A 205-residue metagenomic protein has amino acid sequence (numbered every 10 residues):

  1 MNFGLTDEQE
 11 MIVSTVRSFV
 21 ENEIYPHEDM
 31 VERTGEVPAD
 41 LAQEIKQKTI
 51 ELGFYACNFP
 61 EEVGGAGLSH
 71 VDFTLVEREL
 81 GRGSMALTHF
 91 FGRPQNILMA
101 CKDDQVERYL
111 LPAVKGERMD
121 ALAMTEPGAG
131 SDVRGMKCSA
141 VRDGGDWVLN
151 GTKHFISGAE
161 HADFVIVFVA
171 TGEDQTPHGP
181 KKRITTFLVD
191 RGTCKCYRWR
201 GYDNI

Functional and structural regions predicted by a protein language model:
M1-G4: Short, contiguous pre-domain boundary segments
Q9, V20, K102, F187: Residue-level signal for inorganic ion chemistry
Y25-E36: C-terminal helix-coil-helix/basic helical segment that borders enzyme active sites and/or dimer interfaces and provides
I50-M119, S157-F164: Internal helix-loop-helix
G135, C194-I205: Flexible, small-/acidic-enriched active-site or ligand-binding loops
C138-V141: A structural signal for short hydrophobic beta-strand segments in well-ordered beta-sheet cores
D146, N150-R198: A short core secondary-structure module
